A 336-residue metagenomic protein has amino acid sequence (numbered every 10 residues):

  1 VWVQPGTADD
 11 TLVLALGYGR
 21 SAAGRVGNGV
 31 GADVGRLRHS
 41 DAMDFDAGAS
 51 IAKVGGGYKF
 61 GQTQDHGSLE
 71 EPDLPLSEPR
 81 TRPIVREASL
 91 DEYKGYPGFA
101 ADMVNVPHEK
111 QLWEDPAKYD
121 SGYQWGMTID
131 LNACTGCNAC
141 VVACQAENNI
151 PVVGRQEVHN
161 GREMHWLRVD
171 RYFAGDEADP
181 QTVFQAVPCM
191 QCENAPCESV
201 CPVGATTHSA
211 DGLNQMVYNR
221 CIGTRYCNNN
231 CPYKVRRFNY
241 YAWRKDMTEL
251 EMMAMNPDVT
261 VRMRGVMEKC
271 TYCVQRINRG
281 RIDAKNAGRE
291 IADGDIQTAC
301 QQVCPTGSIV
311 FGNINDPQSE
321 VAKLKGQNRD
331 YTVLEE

Functional and structural regions predicted by a protein language model:
V1-G126, N132, A143-A146, I150 (+1 more regions): Long, contiguous, secondary-structure-rich segments that constitute the structural scaffold of globular domains
D102-D120, G161-V200: Active-site-adjacent "gating/activation" loops or surface patches in catalytic cores
P116-N138, H208-V217: A conserved hydrophobic secondary-structure block that centers on an alpha-helix together with its immediately flanking
N132, D176-P180, F184, P188 (+4 more regions): Alpha-helix capping and helix-loop boundary segments enriched in small/acidic/polar residues
A133-A139, A143-A146, Q191, S199-V203 (+4 more regions): Short, cysteine/histidine-rich loop/knuckle motifs that typically chelate Zn2+
C137-D176, I222-R236: Carboxylate/His-rich catalytic cores and anion/metal-binding grooves
D170-A174, A178, Q215, I222 (+5 more regions): Catalytic cores of eukaryotic secretory-pathway lumenal/extracellular enzymes that build and remodel glycoconjugates
G265-E336: Long, compositionally biased charged/polar accessory segments in the mid-to-C-terminal portions of proteins
